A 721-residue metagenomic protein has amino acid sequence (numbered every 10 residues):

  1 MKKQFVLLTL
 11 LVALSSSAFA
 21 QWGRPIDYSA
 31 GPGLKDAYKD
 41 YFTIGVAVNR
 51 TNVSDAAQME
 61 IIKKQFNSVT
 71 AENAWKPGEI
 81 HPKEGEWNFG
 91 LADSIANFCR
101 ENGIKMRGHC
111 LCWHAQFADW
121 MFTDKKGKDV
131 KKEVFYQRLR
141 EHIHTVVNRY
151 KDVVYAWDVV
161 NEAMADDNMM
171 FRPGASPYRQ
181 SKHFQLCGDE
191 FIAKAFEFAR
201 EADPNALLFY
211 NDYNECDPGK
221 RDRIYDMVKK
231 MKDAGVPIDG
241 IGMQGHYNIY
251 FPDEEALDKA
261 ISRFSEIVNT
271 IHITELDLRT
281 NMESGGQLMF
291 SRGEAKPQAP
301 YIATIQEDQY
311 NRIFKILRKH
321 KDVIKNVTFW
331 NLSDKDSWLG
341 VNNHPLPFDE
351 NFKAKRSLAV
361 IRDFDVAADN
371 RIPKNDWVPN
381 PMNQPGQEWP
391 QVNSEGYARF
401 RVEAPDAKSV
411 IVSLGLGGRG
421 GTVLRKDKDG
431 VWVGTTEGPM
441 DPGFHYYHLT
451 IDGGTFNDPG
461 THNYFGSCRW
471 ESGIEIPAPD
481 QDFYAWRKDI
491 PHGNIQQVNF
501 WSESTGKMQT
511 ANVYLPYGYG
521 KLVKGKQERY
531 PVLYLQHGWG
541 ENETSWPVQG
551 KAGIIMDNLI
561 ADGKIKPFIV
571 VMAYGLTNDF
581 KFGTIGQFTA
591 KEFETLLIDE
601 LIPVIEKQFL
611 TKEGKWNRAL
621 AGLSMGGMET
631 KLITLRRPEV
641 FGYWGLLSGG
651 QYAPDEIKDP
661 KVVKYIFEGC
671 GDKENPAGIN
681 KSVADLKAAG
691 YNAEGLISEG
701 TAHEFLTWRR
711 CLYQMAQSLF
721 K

Functional and structural regions predicted by a protein language model:
M1-G23, A367-D369: Bacterial Sec-dependent N-terminal signal peptides
W22-S68, E72: Boundary/entry segment of secreted carbohydrate-active catalytic domains
R24-I26, A47-A57, P77-G90, M164-A165 (+7 more regions): Acidic-and-aromatic substrate-binding clefts and catalytic sites of carbohydrate-active enzymes
D27-L34, H81, R149, E162-L186 (+4 more regions): Aromatic-rich peripheral "rim/lid" segments of glycoside hydrolase catalytic domains that contact and position glycan
R50-Q65, R138-V146, K220-M231, L257 (+1 more regions): Short, acidic/polar
K64-P82, L91-F209, Y213-E215, T280-L288 (+1 more regions): Substrate-binding cleft and catalytic face of glycoside hydrolase catalytic domains, especially the flexible beta-alpha
G90, N97-R100, Q185-N211, P218-S291 (+3 more regions): Glycoside hydrolase catalytic-domain groove-lining segments
P373, N380, G386, V392-G420 (+1 more regions): Non-catalytic cap/lid and distal C-terminal segments of serine-dependent acyl enzymes
